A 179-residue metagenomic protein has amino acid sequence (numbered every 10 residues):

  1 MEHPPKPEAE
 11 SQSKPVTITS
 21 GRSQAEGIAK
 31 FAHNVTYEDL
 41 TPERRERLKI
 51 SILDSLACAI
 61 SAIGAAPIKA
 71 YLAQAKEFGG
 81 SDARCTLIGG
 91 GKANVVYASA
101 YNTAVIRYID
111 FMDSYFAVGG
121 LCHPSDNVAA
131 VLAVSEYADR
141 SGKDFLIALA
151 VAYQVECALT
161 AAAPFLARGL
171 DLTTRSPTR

Functional and structural regions predicted by a protein language model:
E2-R179: N-terminal core-entry segment
